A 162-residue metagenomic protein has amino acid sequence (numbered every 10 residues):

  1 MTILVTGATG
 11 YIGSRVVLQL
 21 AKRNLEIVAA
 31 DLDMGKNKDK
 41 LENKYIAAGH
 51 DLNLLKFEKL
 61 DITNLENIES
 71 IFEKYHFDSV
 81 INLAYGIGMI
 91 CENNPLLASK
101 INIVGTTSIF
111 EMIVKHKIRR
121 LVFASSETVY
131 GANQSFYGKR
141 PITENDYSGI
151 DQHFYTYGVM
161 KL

Functional and structural regions predicted by a protein language model:
M1-S79: N-terminal Rossmann/SDR dinucleotide-binding element
V5-T6, N82, R120-F123: Structural signature of the Rossmann-like NAD(P)-dependent dehydrogenase/reductase core
K40, I90-L97, A132-K139: Conserved catalytic-core motifs of eukaryotic protein kinase domains, centered on the activation segment
L83-I87, S125-S126: Conserved NAD(P)H cofactor-binding loop of Rossmann-fold oxidoreductase domains
M89-G105, D146: Short alpha-helical oligomerization interface
T107-Y155: Conserved Rossmann-fold NAD(P)-dependent oxidoreductase catalytic core, especially the SDR/UDP-sugar
T156-M160: Active-site helix of classical SDR
